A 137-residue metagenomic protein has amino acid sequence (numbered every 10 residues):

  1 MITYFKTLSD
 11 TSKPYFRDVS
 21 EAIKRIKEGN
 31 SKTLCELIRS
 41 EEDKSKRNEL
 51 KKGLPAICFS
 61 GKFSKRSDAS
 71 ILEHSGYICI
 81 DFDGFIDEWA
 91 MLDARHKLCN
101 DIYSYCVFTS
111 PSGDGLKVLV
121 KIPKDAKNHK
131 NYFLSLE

Functional and structural regions predicted by a protein language model:
M1-G76: DNA replication initiation on ssDNA origins
F16-V19, S31, M91, D101 (+1 more regions): Alpha-helix initiation and N-capping motif
I38-S45, L98, I102, L136-E137: Hydrophobic, Leu/Ile/Phe/Ala-enriched alpha-helical segments that form helix-helix packing faces
K65-S70, A94-P111: Catalytic micro-motifs at enzyme active sites that drive phosphoryl/nucleotidyl and oxygen chemistry
I80, Y105-N128: Histidine-centered divalent-metal-coordination microenvironment in nucleic-acid enzymes
D81-A90: Short, surface-exposed ligand-recognition loops at beta-strand->loop->(often short) alpha-helix junctions that present
A90-K97, I122-E137: Helical (often loop-to-helix) elements that flank the catalytic cores of nucleotide-handling enzymes
